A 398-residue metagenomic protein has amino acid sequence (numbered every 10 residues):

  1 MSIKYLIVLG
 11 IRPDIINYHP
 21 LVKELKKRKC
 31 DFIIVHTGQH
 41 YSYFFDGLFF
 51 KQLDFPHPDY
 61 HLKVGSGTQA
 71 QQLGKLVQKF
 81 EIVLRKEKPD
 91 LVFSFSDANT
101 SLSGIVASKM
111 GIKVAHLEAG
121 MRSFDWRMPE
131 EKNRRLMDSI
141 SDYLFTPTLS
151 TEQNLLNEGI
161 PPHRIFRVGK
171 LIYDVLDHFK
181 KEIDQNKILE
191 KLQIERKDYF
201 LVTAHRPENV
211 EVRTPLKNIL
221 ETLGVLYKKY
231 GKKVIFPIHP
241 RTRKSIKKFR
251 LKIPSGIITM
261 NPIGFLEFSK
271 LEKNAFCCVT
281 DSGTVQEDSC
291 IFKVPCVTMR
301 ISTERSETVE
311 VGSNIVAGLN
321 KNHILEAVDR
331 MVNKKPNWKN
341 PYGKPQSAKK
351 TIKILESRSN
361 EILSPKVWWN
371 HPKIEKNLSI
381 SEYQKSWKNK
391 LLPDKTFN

Functional and structural regions predicted by a protein language model:
M1-K232, F236-I238, T242-N398: Nucleotide-activated sugar donor-binding and catalytic core shared by glycosyltransferases and related lipid-linked
